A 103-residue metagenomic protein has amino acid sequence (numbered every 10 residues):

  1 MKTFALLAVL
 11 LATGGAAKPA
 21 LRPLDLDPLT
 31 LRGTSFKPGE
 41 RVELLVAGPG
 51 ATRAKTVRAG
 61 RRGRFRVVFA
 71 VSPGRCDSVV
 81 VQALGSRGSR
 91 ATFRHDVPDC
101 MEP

Functional and structural regions predicted by a protein language model:
K2-T3, T13-P103: Extracytoplasmic/secretory-pathway segments with low complexity and glycosylation-like composition
A5-L7: Sec-dependent, cleavable N-terminal signal peptides
